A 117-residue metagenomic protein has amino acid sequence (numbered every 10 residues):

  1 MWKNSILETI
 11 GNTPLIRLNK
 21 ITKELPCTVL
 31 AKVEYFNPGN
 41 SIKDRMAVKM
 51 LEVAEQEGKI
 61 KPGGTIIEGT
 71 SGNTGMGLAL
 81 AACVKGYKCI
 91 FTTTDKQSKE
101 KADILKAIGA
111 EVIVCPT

Functional and structural regions predicted by a protein language model:
M1-T117: PLP-dependent amino-acid enzyme catalytic core
